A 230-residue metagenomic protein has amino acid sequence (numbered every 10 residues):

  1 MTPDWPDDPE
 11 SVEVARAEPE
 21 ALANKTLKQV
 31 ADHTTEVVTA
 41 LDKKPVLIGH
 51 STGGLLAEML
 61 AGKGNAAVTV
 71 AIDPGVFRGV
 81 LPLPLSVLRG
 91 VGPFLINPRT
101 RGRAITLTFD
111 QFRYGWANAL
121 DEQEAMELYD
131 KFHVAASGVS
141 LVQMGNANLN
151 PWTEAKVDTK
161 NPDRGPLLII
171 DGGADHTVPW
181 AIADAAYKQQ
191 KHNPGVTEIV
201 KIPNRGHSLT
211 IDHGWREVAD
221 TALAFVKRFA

Functional and structural regions predicted by a protein language model:
M1-R16: Conserved alpha/beta-hydrolase
K28-P45: Conserved acidic catalytic loop of the alpha/beta-hydrolase fold
I48-G53, A57: Gly/Ala-rich beta-loop-alpha elbow adjacent to hydrolase catalytic centers
A66-G102, Q143-L149: Flexible "cap/lid" loop of the alpha/beta hydrolase fold
V87-K131, A135, V139-L141: Helix-rich cap/lid subdomain of alpha/beta-hydrolase
D163, I169-D171, D175: Short beta-strand/loop motif that positions the catalytic acidic residue of the alpha/beta-hydrolase fold
H176-A185: Conserved alpha/beta-hydrolase "acid-adjacent" motif
V196-A230: Catalytic active-site module of serine/aspartate enzymes centered on a nucleophile-bearing elbow/loop
